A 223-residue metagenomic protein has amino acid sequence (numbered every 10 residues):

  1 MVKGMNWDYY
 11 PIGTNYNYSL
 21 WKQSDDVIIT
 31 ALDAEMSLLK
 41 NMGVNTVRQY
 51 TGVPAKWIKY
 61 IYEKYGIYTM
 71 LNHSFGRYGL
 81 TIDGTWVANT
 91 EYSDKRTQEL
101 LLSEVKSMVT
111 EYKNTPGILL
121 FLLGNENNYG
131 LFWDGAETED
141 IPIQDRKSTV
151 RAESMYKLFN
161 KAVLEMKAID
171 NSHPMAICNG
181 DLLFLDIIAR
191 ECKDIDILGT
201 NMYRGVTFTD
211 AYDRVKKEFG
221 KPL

Functional and structural regions predicted by a protein language model:
M1-E111, G117-L120: Active-site-adjacent substrate/metal-binding segments within catalytic domains of carbohydrate-active enzymes
V2-I29, W133-E153, E165, N171: Glycine-rich phosphate-binding "P-loop"
W7-D8, G52, S74-G76, L123-E126 (+2 more regions): Active-site beta-loop-alpha junctions enriched in small/polar residues
N41-G43, E111-G117, K161-H173: A structural motif corresponding to the C-terminal end of an alpha-helix and its immediate exit/capping segment
W57-I58, R77-T81, N128-F132, F184-D186: Short catalytic/ligand-binding loop motif for oxyanion handling, primarily in non-cytosolic enzymes, centered on
I61-E63, G84-W86, G135-T138, A189-K193 (+1 more regions): Short, glycine/charged-enriched secondary-structure capping and boundary segments
W86, S103-T149, A176-C178, L183-L185: Active-site groove signature of glycoside hydrolases
I143-L223: Extracellular glycoside hydrolase catalytic/binding regions
